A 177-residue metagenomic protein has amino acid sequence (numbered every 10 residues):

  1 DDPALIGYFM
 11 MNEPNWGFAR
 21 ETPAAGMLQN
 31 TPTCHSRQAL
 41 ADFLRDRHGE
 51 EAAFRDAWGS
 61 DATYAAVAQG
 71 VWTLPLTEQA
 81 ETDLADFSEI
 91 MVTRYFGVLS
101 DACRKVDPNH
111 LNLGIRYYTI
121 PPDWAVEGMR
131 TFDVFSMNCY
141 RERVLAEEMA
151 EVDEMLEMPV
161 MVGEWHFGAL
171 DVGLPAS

Functional and structural regions predicted by a protein language model:
D1-E142, E147-D171: Active-site region of glycoside hydrolase catalytic domains
D171-S177: Histidine/acidic-residue-rich catalytic or RNA/ligand-binding cores of hydrolases and nuclease-related proteins
